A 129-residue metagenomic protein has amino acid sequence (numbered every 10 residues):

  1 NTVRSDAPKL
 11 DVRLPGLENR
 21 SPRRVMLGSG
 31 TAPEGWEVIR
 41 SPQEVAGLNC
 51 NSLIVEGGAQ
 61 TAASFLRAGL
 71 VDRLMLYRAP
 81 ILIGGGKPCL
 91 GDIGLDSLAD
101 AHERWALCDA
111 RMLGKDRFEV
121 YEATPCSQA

Functional and structural regions predicted by a protein language model:
N1-A129: Enzymes that bind and transform nitrogen-containing heteroaromatic metabolites
